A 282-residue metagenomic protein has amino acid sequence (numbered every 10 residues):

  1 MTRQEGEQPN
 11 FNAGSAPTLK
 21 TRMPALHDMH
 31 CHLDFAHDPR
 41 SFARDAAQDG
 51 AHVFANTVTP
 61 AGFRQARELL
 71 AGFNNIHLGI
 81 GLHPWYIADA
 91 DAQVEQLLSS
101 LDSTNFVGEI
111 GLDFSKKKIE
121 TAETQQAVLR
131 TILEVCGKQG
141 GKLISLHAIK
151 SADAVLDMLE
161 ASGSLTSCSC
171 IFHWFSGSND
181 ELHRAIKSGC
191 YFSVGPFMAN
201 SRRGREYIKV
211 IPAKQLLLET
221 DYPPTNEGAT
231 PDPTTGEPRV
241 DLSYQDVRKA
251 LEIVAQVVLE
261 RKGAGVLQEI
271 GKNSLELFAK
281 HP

Functional and structural regions predicted by a protein language model:
T2-P282: Mid-domain alpha/beta scaffold segments of enzyme catalytic cores
